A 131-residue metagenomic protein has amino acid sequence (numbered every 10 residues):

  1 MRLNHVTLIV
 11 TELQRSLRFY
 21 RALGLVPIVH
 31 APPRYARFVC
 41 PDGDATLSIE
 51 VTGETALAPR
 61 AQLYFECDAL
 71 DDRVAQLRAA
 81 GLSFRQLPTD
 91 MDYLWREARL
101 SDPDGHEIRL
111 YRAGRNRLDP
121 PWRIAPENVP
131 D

Functional and structural regions predicted by a protein language model:
M1-R15, A61-L63, A113-D131: N-terminal beta-strand motif that seeds the catalytic metal site of vicinal oxygen chelate
M1-R2, T55-R60, D92: Short glycine-enriched loop/turn motifs at secondary-structure junctions
T7-T46: Core segments of cupin and vicinal oxygen chelate
E12-L13, L63-E107: Vicinal oxygen chelate
V26-P33, T89-M91, Y111-P121: Conserved catalytic-core motifs of GNAT/GCN5-like acyltransferases
P32-Y35, L57, M91-R96: Short acidic/glycine-enriched loop/turn segments that link adjacent beta-strands
F38-G43, L100-P103, A113: Active-site beta-strand termini and strand-to-loop segments that position acidic
G43-S48, G105-I108: Short, charged/polar, Gly/Pro-enriched secondary-structure boundary elements
